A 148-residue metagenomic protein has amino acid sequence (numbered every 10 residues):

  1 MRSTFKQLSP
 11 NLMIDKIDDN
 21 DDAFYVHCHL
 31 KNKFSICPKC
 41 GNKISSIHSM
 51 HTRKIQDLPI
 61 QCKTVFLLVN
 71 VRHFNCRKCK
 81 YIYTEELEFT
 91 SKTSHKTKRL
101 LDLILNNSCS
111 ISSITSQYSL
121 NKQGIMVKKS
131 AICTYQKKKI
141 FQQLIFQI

Functional and structural regions predicted by a protein language model:
M1-Y81, L87: Short, conserved DNA-binding cores of transcription-related domains
I55-I148: Short, positively charged, Gly/Tyr-enriched micro-motifs that form contact patches at catalytic or ligand/partner
